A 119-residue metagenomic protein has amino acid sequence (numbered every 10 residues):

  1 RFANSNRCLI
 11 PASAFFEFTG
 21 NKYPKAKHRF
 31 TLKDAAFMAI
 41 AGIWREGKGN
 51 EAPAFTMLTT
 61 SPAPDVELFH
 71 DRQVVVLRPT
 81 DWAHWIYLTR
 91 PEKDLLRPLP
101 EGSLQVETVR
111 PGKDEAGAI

Functional and structural regions predicted by a protein language model:
R1-I119: A structured binding-face within diverse protein domains that lines the active/interaction site
